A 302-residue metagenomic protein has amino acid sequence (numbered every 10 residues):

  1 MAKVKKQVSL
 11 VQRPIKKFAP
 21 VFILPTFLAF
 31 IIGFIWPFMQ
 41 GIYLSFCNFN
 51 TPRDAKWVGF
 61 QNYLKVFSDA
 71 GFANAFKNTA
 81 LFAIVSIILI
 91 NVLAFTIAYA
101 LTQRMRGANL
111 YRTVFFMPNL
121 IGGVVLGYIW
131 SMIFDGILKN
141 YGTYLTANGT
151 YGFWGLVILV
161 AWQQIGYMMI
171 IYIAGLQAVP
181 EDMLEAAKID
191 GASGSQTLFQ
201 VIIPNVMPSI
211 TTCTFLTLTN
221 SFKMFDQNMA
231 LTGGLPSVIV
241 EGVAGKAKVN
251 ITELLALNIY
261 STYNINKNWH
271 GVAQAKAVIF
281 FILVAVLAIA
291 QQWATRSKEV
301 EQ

Functional and structural regions predicted by a protein language model:
M1-R13: Short, Lys/Arg-rich, polar N-terminal cytosolic tail immediately upstream of the first transmembrane signal-anchor
P14-Q302: A structural signal for multi-pass alpha-helical bundles of membrane permease subunits that mediate small-molecule
